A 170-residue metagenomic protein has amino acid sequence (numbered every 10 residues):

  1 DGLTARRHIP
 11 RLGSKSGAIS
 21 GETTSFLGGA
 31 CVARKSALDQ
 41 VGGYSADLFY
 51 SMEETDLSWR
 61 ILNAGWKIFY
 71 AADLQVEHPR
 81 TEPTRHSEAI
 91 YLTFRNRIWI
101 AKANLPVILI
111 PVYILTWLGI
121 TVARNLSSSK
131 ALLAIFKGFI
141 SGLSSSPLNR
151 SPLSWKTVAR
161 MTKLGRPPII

Functional and structural regions predicted by a protein language model:
D1-F49, T55, A64: Acidic/His-rich active-site region of diverse nucleotide-sugar glycosyltransferases
R11, L148, L153, P168-I169: Generic low-complexity segments that are intrinsically disordered, proline-rich and/or Lys/Arg-biased
D39, W59, A101: A cross-family signal for key residues in well-ordered alpha-helices that form functional helical elements
Y44-A46, W59, A71: Long, acidic, intrinsically disordered low-complexity segments
L57-S58, R97: Short, hydrophobic alpha-helical packing/hinge segments within bilobed ligand-binding/sensory domains
N63, K67-R150, W155-A159: Active-site-adjacent helix/loop segment of glycosyltransferases that harbors family-specific signature motifs
S154-I170: Acidic/histidine-enriched, glycine/proline-rich intrinsically disordered or flexible terminal extensions
